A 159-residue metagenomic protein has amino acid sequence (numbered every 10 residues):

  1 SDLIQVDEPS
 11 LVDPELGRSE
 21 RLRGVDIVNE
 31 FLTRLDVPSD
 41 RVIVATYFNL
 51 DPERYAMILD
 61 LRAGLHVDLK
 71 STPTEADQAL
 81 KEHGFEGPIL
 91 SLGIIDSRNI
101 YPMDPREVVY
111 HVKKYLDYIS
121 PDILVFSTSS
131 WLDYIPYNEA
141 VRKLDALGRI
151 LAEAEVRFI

Functional and structural regions predicted by a protein language model:
S1-A79, G84-L90: Active-site loop segments of alpha/beta catalytic cores
S1-L3, R34-V42, Y118-P121, I150-I159: A structural motif corresponding to the C-terminal end of an alpha-helix and its immediate exit/capping segment
A56-V156: Catalytic-face loop-and-helix region of soluble metabolic enzyme cores
